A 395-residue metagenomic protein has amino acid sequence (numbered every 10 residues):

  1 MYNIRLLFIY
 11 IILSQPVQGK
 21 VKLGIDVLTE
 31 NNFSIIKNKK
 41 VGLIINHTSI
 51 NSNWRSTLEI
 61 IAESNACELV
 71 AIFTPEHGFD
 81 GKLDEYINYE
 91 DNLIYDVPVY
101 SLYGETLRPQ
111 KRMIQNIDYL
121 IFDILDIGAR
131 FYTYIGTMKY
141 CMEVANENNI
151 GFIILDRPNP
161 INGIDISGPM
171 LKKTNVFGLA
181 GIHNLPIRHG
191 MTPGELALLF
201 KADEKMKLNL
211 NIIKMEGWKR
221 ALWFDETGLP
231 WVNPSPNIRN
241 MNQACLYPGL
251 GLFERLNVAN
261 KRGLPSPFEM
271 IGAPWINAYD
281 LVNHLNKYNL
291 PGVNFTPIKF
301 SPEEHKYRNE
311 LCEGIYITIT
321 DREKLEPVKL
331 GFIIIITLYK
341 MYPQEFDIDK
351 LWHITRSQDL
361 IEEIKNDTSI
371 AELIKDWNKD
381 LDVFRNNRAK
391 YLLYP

Functional and structural regions predicted by a protein language model:
M1-V21: Bacterial Sec-dependent N-terminal signal peptides
E68-E76, L155: Short internal beta-strands
G81-Y86, I153-V176: Glycine-rich, charge-decorated loop segments at or immediately adjacent to ligand/cofactor-binding or catalytic sites
N88-I117, A129: Glycine-rich oxoanion-binding loops at beta->alpha junctions
D126-M138: Glycine/threonine-rich flexible loop motifs
V176-Y247: Conserved anion/nucleotide-ligand pocket segment
W218-T296: Glycine-rich, aromatic-lined ligand/substrate-binding cores of catalytic and carbohydrate-binding domains
G272-D376: Conserved functional hotspot residues or short segments at active or partner-binding sites across diverse domains
